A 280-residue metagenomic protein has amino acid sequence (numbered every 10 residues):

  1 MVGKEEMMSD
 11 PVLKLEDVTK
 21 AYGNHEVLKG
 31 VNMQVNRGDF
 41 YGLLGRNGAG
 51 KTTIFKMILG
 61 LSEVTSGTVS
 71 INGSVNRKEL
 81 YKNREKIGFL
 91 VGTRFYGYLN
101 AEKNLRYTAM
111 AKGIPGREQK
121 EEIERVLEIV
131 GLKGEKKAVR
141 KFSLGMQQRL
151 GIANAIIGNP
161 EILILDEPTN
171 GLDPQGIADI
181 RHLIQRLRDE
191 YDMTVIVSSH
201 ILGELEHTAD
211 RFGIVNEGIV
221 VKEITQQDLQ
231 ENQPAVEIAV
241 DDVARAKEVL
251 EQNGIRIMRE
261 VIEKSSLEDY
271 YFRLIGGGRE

Functional and structural regions predicted by a protein language model:
G67-K78, K82-N83: Conserved ABC transporter NBD signature motif
R106, M110, R117-G134: Conserved ABC ATPase "signature" region
L163-E167: Catalytic Walker B motif of ABC-type/P-loop ATPase nucleotide-binding domains
I177-Y191: Helical segment within the ABC ATPase nucleotide-binding domain
